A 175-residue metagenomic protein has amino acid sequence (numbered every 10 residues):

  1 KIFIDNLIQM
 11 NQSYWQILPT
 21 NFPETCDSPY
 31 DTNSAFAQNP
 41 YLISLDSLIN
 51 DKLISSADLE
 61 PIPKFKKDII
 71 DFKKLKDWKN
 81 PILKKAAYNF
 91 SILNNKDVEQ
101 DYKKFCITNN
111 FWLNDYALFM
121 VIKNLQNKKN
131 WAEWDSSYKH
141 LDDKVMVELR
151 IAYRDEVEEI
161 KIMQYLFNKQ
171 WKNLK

Functional and structural regions predicted by a protein language model:
K1-K175: Acidic/aromatic-lined carbohydrate-recognition and catalytic surfaces of CAZymes acting on diverse glycans
